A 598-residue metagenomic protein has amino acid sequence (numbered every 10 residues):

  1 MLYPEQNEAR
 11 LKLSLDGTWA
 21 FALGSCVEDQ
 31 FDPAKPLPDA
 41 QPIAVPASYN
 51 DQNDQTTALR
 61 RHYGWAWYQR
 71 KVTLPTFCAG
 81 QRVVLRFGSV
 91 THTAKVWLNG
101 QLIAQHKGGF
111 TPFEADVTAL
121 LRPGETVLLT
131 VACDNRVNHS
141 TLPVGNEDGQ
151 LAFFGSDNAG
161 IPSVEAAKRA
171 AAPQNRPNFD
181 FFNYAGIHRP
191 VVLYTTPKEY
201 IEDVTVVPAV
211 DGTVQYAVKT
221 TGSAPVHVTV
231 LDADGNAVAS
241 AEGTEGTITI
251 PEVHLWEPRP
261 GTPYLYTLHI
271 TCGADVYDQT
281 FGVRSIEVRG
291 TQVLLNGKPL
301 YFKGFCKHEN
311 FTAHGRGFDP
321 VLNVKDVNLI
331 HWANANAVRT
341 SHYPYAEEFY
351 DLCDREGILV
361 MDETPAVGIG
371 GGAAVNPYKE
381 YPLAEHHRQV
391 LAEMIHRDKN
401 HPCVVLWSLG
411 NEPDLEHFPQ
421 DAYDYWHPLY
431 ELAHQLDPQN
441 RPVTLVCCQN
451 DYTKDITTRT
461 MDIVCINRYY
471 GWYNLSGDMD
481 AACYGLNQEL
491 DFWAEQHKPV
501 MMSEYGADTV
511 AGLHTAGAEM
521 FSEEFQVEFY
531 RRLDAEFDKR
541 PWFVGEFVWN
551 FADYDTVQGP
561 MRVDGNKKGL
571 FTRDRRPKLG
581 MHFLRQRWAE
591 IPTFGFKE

Functional and structural regions predicted by a protein language model:
M1-E347, L352, E356-V360, V390 (+8 more regions): Secreted/periplasmic carbohydrate-active enzymes, especially glycoside hydrolases
N7-F31, A171-A172, F179-G186, L193 (+5 more regions): Substrate-binding clefts and catalytic carboxylate motifs of secreted carbohydrate-active enzymes
T91, N135-V137, E287, H308-E309 (+5 more regions): Feature marks short, surface-exposed loop/turn motifs that line or immediately flank catalytic pockets and channel
H106, G357-T364, D462-R468: Short hydrophobic/aromatic-enriched beta-strand-loop microsegments
G109, R176, D180, H308-V321 (+7 more regions): The substrate-binding groove and active-site-proximal loops of carbohydrate-active enzymes, especially glycoside
D134-R136, Y343, P365, G410-D414 (+5 more regions): Catalytic metal-binding/acid-base residues of hydrolase active sites
G145-N146, L352-E356, V375-E380, A384-H387 (+3 more regions): Short low-complexity, flexible loop/linker segments enriched in glycine and/or proline with clustered acidic
G357-L359, P365, N440-P442, P499: Proline-centered loop/turn at the N-terminus of a beta-strand
